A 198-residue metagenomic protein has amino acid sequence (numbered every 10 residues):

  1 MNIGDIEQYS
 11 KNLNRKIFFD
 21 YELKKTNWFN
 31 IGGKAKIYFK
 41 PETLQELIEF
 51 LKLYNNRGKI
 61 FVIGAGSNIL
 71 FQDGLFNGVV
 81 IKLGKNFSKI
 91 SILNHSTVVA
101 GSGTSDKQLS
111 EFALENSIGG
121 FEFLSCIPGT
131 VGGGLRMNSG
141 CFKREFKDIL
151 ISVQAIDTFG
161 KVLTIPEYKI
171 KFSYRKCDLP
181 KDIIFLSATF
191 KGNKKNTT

Functional and structural regions predicted by a protein language model:
N2-V131: Anion-binding (especially nucleotide phosphate/pyrophosphate-binding) glycine-rich loop and adjoining beta-alpha core
F18-F19, K25, I69, I156-T198: Phosphate/pyrophosphate- and phosphate-bearing ligand-binding catalytic cores of soluble enzymes
G32, F39-L44, L70-S88, R136-P166 (+1 more regions): Structural signature of FAD isoalloxazine-binding scaffolds in flavoprotein oxidoreductases
A65, M137-S139, Y168-F172: Short acidic (Asp/Glu) patches
I92-T97, G101, D106-K107, G120 (+2 more regions): Contiguous, small/hydrophobic- and glycine-enriched helical/loop subdomains that border and often "cap" functional
T104-E111, S139-G140, Y174-C177: N-terminal short leaders/motifs
E111-F112, G133-M137, P166-Y168, T197-T198: A short secondary-structure junction signal
G119-G132, F185-T197: Short flexible/disordered coil segments
